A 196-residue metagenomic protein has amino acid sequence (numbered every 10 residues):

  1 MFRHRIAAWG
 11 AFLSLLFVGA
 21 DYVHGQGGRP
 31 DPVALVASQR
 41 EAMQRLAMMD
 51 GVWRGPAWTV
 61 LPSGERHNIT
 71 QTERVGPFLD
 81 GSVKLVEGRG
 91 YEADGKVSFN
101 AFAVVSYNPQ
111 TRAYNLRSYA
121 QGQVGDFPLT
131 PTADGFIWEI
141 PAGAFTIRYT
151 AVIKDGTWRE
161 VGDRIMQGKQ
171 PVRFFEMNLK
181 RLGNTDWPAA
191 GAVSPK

Functional and structural regions predicted by a protein language model:
M1-G10: Bacterial N-terminal signal peptides that target proteins for export
W9-V18: Bacterial N-terminal signal peptides
H24-K196: Hydrophobic small-molecule pocket/channel-lining residues, especially in calycin-type beta-barrels
